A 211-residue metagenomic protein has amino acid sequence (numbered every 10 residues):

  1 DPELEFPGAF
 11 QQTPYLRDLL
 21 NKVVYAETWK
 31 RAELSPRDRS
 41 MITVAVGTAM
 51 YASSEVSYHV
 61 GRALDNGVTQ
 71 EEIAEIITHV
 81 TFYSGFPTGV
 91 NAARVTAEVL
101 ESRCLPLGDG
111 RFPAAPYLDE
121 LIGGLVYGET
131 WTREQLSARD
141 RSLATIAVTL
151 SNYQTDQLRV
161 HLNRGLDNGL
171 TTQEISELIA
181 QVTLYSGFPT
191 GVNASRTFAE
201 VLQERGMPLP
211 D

Functional and structural regions predicted by a protein language model:
D1-P36, S57, G61-N66, E72 (+6 more regions): Acidic, glycine/proline-rich low-complexity segments that act as flexible tails and inter-domain linkers
R39-G47, I73-I77, R141-T149, L158 (+1 more regions): Short, structured motif recognition centered on aromatic/hydrophobic residues
V46-A52, S84-G85, S151-T155, T183-G187: Short alpha-helix boundary/capping elements
I175: Flexible, glycine/charged-enriched surface loops at secondary-structure junctions
